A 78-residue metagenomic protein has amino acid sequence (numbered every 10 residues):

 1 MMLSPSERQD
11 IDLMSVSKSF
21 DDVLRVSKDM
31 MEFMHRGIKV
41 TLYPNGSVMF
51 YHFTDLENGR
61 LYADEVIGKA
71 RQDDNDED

Functional and structural regions predicted by a protein language model:
M1, M31, V48: A broad, low-specificity signal marking well-ordered, structured residues that form hydrophobic/aromatic
M1-R25: Short Lys/Arg-enriched alpha/beta "domain-start" segment
S4-S6, M34, Y43, Y51: A structural detector for beta-sheet-dominated domains
F20-L24, V66-D74: A common structural junction motif
R25-K39: A short, structured beta-strand/loop element
K39-G68: Short, compact, well-ordered microdomains
